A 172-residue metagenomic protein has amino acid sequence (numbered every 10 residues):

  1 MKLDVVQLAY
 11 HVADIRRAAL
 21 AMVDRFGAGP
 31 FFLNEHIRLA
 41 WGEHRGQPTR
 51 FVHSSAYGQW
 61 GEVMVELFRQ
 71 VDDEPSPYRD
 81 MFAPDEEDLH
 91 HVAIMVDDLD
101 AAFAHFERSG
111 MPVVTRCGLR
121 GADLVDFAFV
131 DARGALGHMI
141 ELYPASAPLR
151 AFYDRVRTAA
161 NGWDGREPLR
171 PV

Functional and structural regions predicted by a protein language model:
M1-V6, Y10-F32, R45-P112, L124 (+1 more regions): Glyoxalase I/VOC metalloenzyme domain signal
E35-W41: Short active-site-proximal "capping" loops at secondary-structure junctions
L39, V113-L119, D123-F129: Intrinsic, low-complexity N-terminal interaction/targeting segments
